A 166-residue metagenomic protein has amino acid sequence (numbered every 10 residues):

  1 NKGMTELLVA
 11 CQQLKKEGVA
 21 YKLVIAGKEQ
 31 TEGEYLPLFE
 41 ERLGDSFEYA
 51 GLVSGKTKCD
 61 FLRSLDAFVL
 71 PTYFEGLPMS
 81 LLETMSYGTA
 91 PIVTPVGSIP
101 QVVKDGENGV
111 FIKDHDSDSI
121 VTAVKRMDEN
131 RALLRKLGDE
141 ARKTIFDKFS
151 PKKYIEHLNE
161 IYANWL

Functional and structural regions predicted by a protein language model:
N1-Q13, D118: A conserved mid-protein helix/loop that constitutes part of the nucleotide-sugar donor-binding site
L36-V53: Nucleotide-activated donor-binding/catalytic signature segment of Leloir-type glycosyltransferases, i.e., the conserved
L52-V53, D60-L65: Short alpha-helical donor nucleotide-sugar binding micro-motif in glycosyltransferases
Y73: Aromatic "clamp/platform" in nucleotide-sugar-dependent glycosyltransferases that forms part of the donor/acceptor
A90-V93: Short hydrophobic beta-strand element within catalytic cores of glycosyltransferases and related nucleotide-activated
D105-G106, V110-S117, R126-R131: Conserved acidic donor-binding segment of nucleotide-sugar-dependent glycosyltransferases
S119, R126, L133-D147, Y154-E160: A short, well-ordered alpha-helix in the C-terminal region of glycosyltransferases
